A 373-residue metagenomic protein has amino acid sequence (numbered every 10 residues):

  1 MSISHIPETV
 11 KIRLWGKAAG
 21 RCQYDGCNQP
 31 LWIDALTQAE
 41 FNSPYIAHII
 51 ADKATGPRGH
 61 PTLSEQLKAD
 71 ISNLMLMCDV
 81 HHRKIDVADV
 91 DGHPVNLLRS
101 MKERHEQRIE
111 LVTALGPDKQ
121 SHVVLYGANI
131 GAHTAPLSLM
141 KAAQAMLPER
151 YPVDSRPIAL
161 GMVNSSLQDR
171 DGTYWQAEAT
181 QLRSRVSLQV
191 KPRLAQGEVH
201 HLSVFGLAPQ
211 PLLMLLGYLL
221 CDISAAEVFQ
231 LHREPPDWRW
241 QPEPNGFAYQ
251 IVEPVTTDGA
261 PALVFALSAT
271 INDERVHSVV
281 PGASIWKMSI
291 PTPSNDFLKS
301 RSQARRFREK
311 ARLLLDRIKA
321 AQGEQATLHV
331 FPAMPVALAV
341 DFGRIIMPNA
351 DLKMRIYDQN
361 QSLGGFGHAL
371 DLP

Functional and structural regions predicted by a protein language model:
M1-R13, A19, L31: A boundary/linker detector
I3, Q29-L74, I85-V95, M101: Histidine-centered nuclease catalytic patch
W15-Q23, D70-L74: Short metal-coordination and nucleic-acid-contact micro-motifs, chiefly zinc-binding Cys/His arrays
C22-C27, C78: Short cysteine-rich clusters marking metal-coordination/redox-active sites
S184-R193, Q303-E324, L338: A short, acidic, amphipathic alpha-helical segment used as a generic capping/interface helix at domain edges
G197-D237, F342: Hydrophobic, ordered structural segments
D222-I251, P293-S300, K353-P373: Long, charge-dense
P244-L314: Redox- and metal-dependent alpha/beta enzyme cores, enriched for Fe-S-associated oxidoreductases and cofactor-handling
